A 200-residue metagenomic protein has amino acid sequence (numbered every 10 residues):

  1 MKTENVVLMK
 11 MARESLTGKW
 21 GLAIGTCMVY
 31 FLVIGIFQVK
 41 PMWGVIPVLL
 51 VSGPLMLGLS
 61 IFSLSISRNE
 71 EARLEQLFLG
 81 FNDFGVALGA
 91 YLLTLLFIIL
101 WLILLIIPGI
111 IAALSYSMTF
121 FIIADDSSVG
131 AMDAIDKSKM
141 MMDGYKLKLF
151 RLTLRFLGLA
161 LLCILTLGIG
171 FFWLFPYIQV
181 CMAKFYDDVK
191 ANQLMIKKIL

Functional and structural regions predicted by a protein language model:
M1-L200: Hydrophobic alpha-helical membrane segments
